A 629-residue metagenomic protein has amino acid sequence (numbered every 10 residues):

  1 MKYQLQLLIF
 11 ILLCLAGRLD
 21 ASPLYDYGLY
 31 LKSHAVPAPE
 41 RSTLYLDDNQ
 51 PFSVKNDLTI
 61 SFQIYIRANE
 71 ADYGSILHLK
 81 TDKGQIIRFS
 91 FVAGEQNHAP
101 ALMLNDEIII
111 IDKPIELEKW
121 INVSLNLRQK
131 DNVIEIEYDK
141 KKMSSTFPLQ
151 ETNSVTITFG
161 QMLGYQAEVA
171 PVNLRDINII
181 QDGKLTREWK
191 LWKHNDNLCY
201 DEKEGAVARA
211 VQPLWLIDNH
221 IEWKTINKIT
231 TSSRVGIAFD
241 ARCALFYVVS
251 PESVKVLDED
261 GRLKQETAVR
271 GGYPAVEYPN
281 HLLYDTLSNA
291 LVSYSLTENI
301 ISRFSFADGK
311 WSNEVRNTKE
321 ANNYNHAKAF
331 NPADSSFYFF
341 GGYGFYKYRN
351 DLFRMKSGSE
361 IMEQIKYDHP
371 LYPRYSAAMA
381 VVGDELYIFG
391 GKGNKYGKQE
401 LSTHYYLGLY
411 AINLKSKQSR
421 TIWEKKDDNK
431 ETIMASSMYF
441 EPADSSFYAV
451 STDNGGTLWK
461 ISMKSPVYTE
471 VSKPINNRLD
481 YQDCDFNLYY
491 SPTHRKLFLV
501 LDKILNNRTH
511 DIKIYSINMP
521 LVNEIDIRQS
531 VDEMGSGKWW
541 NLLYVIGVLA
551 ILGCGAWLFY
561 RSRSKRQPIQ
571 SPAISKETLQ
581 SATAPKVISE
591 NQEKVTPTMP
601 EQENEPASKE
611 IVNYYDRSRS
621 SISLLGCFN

Functional and structural regions predicted by a protein language model:
D20-E40, D182-I226, L257: Extracytoplasmic low-complexity segments
S42-L77, Q85-F91, I177: A carbohydrate-recognition surface predominantly in extracellular/luminal proteins
G74-L102, E204-V207: Glycan-recognition/cleft segments
A101-N122: Short, aromatic/His-centered strand-loop micro-motif at the edge of beta-sheets
K119-I136: Short tryptophan-centered beta-strand motifs in secreted/extracellular beta-sheet-rich domains of glycan-recognition
M143-R175: Flexible glycan-contacting loops in extracellular carbohydrate-active proteins
I301-S305, N350-E360, L401-K417, G456-V467 (+1 more regions): Beta-propeller blade signature
L371-P373, T421-S436, S465-P492, R528-G535: Conserved blade-ending motifs and adjacent loop-strand segments that build the rim/top face of beta-propeller domains
